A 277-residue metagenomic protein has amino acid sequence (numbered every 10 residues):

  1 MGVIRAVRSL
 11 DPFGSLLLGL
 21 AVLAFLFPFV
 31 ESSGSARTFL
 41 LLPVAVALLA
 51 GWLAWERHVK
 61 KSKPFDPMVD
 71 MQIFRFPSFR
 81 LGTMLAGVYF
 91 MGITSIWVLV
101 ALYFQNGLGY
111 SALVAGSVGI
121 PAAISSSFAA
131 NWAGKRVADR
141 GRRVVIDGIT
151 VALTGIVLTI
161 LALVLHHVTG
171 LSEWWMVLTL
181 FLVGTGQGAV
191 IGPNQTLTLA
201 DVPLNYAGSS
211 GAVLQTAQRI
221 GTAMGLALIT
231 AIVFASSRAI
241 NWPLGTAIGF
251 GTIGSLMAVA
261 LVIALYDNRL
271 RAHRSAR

Functional and structural regions predicted by a protein language model:
M1-M84: Hydrophobic transmembrane-helix bundles of small-molecule transporters
A6, A272-R277: Short, charged juxtamembrane terminal tails flanking transmembrane helices
T38, K63-A272: 12-transmembrane solute porter fold
